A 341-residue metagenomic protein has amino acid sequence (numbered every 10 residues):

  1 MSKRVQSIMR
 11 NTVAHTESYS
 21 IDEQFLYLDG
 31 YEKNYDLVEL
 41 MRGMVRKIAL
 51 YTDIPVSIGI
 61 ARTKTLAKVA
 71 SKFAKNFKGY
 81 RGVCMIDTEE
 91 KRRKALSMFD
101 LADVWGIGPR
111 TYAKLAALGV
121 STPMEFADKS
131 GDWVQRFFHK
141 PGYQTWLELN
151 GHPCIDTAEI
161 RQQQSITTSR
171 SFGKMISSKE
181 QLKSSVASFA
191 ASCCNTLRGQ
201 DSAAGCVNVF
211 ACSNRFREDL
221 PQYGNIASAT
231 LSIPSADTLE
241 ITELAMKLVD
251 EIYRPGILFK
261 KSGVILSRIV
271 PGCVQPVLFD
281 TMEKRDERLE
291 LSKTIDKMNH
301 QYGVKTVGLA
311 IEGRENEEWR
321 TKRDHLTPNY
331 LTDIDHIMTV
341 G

Functional and structural regions predicted by a protein language model:
M1-N150, T157, R285-G341: Gly/Gly-Pro- and Ser/Thr-rich, intrinsically disordered tail segments characteristic of DNA damage-repair and tolerance
Y19-E23, A61-K64, S202-C206, I257-K261: Short Gly/Ser/Thr- and Asp/Glu-enriched loop/turn motifs at secondary-structure junctions
Q24-G30, I226-S232, P271-D280: Short, hydrophobic beta-strand segments
Y27, W146, F210-C212, I265-S267 (+2 more regions): Residues in well-ordered beta-strands of folded domains
V56, G205-V207, S262, V274: Change "...and in nucleic-acid phosphodiester-cleaving endonucleases..." to "...and in nucleic-acid processing enzymes
D103, A113-L258: DNA-contacting surface of Y-family translesion DNA polymerases
N214-F216, I269-P271, R314: Short, glycine-/Ser/Thr-/acidic-enriched flexible segments
M246-Q301: C-terminal hydrophobic structural anchor segments that stabilize assembly/packing rather than catalytic chemistry
